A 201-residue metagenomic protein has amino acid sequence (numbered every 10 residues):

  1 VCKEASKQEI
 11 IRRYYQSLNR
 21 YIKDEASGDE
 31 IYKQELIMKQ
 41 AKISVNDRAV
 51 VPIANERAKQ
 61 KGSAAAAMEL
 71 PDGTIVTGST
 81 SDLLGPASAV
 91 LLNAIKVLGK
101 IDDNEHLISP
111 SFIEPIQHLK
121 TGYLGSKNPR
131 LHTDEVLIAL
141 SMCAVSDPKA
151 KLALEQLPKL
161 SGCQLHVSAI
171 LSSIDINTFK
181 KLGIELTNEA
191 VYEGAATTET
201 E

Functional and structural regions predicted by a protein language model:
V1-K33: N-terminal leader/propeptide and maturation segments of large enzyme subunits in energy/redox metabolism and hydrolases
S6-R13, S17, M38, K42 (+3 more regions): C-terminal binding/interaction regions
A49, S63, A89: Short, well-structured alpha-helical interface segments that form or flank functional binding sites
A65-E69, G73: Short beta-strand scaffold segments in enzyme catalytic cores
V76-T77: Generic structural signal for well-ordered beta-strand positions
L83-G99: A short, polar/charged loop-to-alpha-helix boundary motif
